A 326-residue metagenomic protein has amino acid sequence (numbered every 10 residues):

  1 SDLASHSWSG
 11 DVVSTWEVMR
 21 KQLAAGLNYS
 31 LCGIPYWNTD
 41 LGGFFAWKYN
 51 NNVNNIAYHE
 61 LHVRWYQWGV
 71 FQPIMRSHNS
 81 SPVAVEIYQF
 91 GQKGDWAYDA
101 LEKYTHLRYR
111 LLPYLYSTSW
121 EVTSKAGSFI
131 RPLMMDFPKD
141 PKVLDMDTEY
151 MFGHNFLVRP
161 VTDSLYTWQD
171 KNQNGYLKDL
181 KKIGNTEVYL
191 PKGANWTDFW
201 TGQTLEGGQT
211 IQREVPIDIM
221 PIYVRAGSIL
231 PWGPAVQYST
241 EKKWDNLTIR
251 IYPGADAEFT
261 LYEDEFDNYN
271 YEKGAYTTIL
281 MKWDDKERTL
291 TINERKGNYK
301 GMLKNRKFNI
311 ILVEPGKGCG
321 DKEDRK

Functional and structural regions predicted by a protein language model:
S1-I219, V224-R225: Catalytic-domain carbohydrate-binding cleft regions of carbohydrate-active enzymes
G208, R325-K326: Solvent-exposed, conformationally flexible loop/turn segments
I219-R325: Accessory, solvent-exposed terminal regions and/or long lumenal/extracellular loops of proteins
